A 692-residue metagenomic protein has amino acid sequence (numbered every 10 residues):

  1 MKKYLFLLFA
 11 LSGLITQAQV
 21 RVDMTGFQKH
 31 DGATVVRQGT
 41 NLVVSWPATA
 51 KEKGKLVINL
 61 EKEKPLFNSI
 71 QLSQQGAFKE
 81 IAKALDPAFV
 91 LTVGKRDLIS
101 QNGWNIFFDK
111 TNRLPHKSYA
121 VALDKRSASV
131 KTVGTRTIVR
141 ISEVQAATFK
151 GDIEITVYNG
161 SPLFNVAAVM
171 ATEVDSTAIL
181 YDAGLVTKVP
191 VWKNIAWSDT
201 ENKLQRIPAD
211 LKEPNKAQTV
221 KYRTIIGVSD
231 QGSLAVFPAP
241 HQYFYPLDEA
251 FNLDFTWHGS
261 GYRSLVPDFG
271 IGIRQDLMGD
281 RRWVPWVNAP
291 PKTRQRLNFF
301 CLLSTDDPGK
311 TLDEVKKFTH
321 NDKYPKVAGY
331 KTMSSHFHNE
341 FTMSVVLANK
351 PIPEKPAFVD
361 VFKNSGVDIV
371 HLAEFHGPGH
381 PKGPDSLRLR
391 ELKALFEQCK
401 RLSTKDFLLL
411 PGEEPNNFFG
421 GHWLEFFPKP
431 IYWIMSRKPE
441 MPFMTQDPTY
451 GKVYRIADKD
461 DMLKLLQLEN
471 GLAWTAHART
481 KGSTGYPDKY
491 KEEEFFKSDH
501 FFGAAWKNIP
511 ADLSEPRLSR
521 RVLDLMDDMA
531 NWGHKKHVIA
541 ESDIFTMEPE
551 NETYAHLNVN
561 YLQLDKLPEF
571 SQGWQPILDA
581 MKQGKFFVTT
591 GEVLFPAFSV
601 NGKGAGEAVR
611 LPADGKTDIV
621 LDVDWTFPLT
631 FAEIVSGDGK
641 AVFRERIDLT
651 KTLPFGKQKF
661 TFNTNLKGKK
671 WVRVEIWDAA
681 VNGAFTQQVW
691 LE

Functional and structural regions predicted by a protein language model:
Y4-S12: Sec-dependent N-terminal signal peptides
A18-D97, S142-E143: Beta-strand-rich N-terminal accessory domains
F27, V93-G160: Extended, loop-rich substrate-binding clefts of extracytoplasmic carbohydrate-active enzymes
K51, S73-V121, Y245, G259-S260 (+6 more regions): C-terminal functional module detector
I153-L204: Acidic (Asp/Glu-rich), glycine- and aromatic
Q205-W283, N288: Trp/Gly-enriched beta-strand surface patches
V327-N470, A476, S483-G485, L513-R521 (+3 more regions): A metal-dependent hydrolase metal-coordination microenvironment
P448-T553, F627-A641, F662-N665: Domain-core and long-helix interface of multi-subunit machines
